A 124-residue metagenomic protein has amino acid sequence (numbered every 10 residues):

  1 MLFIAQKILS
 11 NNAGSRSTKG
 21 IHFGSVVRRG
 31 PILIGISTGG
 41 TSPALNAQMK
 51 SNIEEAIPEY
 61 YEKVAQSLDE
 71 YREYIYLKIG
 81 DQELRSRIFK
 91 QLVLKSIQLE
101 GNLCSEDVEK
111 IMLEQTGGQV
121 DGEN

Functional and structural regions predicted by a protein language model:
M1-F23: ADP-ribose/adenylate-binding Rossmann-like module
L2-L9, V27, V108-K110, V120-N124: Extended, well-folded catalytic/binding cores that form a central cleft or groove in large enzyme and scaffold domains
K7, R29-I32, I53-I57: Short, low-complexity, polar/charged sequence segments that are solvent-exposed and flexible
I21-G39: Short basic, glycine-rich beta-strand/loop surfaces that mediate nucleic-acid
G40-N124: An accessory alpha-helical subdomain
